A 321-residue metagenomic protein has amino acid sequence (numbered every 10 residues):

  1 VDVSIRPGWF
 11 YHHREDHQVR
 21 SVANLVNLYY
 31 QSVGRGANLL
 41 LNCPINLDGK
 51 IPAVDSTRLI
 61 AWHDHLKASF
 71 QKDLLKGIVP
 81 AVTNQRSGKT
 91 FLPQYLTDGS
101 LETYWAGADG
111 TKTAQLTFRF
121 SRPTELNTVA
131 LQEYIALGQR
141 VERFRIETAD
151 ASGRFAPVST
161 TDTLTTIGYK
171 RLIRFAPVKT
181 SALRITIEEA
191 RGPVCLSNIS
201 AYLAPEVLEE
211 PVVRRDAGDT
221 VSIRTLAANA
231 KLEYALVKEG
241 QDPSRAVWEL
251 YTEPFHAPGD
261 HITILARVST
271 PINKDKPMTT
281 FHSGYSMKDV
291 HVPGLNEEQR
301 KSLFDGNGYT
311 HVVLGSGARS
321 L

Functional and structural regions predicted by a protein language model:
V1-L92, W105-A108, T117, S121 (+5 more regions): Carbohydrate-binding surfaces of carbohydrate-active enzymes
V3, P7, D98, G107 (+3 more regions): Generic structural "secondary-structure junction" signal
S4-R6, P44, T83, S121 (+5 more regions): Structured loops at beta-to-helix junctions and adjacent beta-edge loops in soluble globular domains
F10, L47-P52, G138, P193 (+2 more regions): Flexible loop/turn segments at secondary-structure boundaries
G34-R35, K179, A217, A228: Short, well-ordered loop/turn elements at secondary-structure boundaries
V54-T57, A61, H65-D73, D98-T160 (+2 more regions): Aromatic, loop-rich ligand-recognition surfaces of beta-strand-rich domains
K72-T97, I264, Y285-F304: Long, internal low-complexity/basic segments
P205-S320: Short, compositionally stereotyped local motifs that mark structural "simplifiers"
